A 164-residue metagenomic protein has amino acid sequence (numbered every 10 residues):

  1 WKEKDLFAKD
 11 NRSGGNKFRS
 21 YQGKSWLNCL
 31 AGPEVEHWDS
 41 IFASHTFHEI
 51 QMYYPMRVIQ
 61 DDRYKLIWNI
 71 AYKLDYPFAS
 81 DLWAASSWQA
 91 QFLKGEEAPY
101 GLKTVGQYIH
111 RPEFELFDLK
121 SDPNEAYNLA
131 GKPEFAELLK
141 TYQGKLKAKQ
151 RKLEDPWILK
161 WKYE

Functional and structural regions predicted by a protein language model:
W1-D61, N128, F135-G144, I158-Y163: Polar, surface-exposed loop/tail segments that function as active-site lids or cofactor/substrate-recognition elements
F18, L30, W88-G95, L146: Generic hydrophobic, helix-prone segments enriched in Leu/Val/Ile
H48-G131, K160: C-terminal, low-complexity/hydrophilic appendages and adjacent surface loops of extracellular/periplasmic anionic
A98, E154-D155: Short, solvent-exposed helix-helix connector turns and helix-capping sites enriched in acidic/polar residues
K149-K152: Short alpha-helical functional segments enriched in proximate histidine and acidic residues
